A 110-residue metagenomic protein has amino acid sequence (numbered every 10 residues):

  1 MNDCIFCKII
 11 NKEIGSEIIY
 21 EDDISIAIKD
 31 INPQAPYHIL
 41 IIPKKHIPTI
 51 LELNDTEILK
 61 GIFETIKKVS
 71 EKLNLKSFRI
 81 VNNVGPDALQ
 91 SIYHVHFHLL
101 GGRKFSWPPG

Functional and structural regions predicted by a protein language model:
M1-G110: HIT superfamily nucleotide-processing domains
